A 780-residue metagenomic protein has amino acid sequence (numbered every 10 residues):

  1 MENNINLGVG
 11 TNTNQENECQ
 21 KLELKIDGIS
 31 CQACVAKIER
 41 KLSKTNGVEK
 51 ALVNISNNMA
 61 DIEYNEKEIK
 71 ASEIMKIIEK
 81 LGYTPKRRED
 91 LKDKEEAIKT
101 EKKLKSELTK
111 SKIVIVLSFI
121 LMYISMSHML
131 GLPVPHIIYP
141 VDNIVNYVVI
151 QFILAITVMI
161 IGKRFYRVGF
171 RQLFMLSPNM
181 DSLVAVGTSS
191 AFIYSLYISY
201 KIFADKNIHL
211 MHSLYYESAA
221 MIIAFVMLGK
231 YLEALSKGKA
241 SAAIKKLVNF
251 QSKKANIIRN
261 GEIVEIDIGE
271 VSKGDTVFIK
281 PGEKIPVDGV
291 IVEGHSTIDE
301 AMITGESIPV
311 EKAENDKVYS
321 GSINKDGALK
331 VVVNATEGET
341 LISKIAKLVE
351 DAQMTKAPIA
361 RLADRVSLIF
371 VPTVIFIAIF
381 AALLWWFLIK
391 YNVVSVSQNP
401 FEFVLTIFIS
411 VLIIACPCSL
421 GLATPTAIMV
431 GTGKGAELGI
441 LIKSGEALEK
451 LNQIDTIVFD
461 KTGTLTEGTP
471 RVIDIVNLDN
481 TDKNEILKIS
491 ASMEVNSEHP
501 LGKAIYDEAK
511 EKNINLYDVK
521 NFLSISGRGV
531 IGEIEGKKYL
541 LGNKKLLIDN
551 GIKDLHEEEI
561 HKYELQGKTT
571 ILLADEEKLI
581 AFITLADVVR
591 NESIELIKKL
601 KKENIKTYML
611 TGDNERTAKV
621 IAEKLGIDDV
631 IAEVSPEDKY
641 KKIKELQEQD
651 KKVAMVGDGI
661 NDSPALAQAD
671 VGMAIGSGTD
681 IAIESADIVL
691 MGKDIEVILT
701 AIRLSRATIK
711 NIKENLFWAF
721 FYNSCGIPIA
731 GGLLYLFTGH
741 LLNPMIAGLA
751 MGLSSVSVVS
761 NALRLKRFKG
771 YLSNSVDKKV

Functional and structural regions predicted by a protein language model:
M1-N146, E262-I263, S343, K347-T355 (+3 more regions): Flexible metal-binding regulatory segments at protein termini and peripheral loops
V9-G10, K21-E23, E95, A219-P281 (+5 more regions): Juxtamembrane coupling segments of multi-pass membrane pumps/enzymes
A36, N57, G274, I534-G536 (+3 more regions): Conserved ATP-binding TGD loop and adjacent catalytic N/P-domain core of P-type ATPases
N46-E68, S72, L214-Y216, K245-E339 (+2 more regions): Conserved cytosolic catalytic loops of P-type ATPases
E96-L117, V168-A191, A346-F380, I454 (+4 more regions): Soluble-to-membrane junctions at the N-terminal ends of transmembrane alpha-helices in multi-pass ion-transporting
S106-K254, R365, F387: Transmembrane helix-loop-helix hairpins at the membrane interface
L130-V145, F174, I193, K434 (+6 more regions): Membrane-embedded alpha-helical bundles of multi-pass transporters
V472, V476-E603, E615, I627-K642: P-type ATPase nucleotide-binding
